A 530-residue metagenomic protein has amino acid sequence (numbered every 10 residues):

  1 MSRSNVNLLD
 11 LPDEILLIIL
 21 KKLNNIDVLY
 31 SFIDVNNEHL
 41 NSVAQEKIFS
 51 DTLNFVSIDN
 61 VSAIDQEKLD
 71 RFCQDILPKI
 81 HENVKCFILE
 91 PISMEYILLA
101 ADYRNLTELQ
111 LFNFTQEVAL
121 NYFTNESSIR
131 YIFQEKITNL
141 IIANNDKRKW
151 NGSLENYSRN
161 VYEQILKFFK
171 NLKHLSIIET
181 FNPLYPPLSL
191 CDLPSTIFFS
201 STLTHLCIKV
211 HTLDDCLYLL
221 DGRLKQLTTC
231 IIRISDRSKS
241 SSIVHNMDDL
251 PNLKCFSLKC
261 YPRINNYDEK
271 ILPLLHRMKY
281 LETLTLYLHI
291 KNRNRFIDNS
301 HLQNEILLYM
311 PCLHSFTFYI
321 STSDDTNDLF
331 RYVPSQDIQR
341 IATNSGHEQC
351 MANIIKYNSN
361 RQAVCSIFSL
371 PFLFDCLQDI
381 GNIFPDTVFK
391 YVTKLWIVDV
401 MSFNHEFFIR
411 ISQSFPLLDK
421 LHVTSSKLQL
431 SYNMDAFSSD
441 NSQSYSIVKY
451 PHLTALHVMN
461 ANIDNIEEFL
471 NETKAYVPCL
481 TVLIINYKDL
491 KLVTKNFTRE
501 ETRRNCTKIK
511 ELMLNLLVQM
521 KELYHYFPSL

Functional and structural regions predicted by a protein language model:
M1-L530: Eukaryote-biased activation of long, low-complexity terminal tails and linkers
